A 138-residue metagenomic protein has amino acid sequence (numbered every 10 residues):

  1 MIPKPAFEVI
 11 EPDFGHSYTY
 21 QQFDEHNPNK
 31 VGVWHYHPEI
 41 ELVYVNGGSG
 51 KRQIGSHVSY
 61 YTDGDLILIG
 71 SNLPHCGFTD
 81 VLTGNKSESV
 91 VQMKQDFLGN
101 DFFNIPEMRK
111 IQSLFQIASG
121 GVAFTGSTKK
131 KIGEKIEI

Functional and structural regions predicted by a protein language model:
M1-L66, N72: Generic protein-terminus/edge-of-domain signal
I2-S17, L73-E137: A hydrophobic/aromatic-rich effector-binding and dimerization subdomain of bacterial HTH-type transcriptional regulators
